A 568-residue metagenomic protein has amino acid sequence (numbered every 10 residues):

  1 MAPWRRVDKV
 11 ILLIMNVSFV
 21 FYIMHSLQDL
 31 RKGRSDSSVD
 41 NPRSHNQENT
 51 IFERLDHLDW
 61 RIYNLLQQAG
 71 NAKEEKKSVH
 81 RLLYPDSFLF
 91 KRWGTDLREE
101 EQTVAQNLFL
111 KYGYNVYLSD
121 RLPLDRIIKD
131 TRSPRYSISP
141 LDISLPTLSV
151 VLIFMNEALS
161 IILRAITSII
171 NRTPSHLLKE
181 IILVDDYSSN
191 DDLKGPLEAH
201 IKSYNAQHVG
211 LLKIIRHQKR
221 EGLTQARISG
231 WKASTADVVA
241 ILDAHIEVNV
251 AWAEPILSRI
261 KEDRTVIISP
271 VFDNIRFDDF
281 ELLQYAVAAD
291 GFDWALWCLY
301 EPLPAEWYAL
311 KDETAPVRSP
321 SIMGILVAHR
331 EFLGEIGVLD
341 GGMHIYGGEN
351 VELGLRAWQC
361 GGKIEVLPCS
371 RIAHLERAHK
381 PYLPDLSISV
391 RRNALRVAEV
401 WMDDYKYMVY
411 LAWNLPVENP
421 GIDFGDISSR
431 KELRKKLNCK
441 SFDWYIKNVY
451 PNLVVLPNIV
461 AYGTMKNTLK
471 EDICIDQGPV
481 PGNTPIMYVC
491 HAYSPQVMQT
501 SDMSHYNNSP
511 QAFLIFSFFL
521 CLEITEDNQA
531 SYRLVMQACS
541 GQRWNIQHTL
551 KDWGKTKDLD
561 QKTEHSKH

Functional and structural regions predicted by a protein language model:
M1-Y63: N-terminal signal-anchor transmembrane helix specifying type II single-pass membrane topology of secretory-pathway
P146-V151, E180, E352: Cell-envelope/extracellular polymer assembly enzymes that use nucleotide-activated donors
I170-R216: Acidic donor-binding segment of Leloir-type glycosyltransferases
H217-S234: Glycine-rich, basic loop-to-helix element that forms the pyrophosphate-binding segment of sugar-nucleotide handling
T224, L299-E331: A recurrent flexible, glycine/aromatic-enriched loop bordering the glycosyltransferase active site that acts as
V239: Short aromatic/hydrophobic "clamp" motif used to bind/position activated sugar donors
E247, A251-Y300, K363, C369: Conserved donor NDP-sugar-binding/catalytic core segment of glycosyltransferases
Y445-H568: Lectin-like carbohydrate-binding module/patch detector with strong preference for beta-trefoil
